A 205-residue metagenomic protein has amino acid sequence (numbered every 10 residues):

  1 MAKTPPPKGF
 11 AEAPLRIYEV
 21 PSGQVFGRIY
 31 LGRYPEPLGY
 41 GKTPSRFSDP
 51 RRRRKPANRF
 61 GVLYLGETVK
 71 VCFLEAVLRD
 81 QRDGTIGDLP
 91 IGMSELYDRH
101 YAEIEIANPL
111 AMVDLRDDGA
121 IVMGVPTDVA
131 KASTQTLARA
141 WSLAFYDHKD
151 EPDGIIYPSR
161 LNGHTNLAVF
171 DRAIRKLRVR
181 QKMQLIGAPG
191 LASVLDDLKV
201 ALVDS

Functional and structural regions predicted by a protein language model:
M1-R51, D83-S205: Active-site and NAD+-binding cores of ADP-ribose-processing enzymes
P50-G84: Extended catalytic/binding region for NAD+/ADP-ribose chemistry, centered on the ART fold
